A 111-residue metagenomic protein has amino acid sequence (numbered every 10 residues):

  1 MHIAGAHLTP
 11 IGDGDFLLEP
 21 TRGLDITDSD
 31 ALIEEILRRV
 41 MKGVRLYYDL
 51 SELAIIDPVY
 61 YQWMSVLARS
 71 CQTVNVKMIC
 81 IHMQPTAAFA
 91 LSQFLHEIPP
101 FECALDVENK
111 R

Functional and structural regions predicted by a protein language model:
M1-I33: STAS-typified acidic loop motif
I11, M41-G43: Short loop/turn elements that form and flank the Walker-type P-loop nucleotide-binding site in RecA-like NTPase cores
E34-L37, M41: Alpha-helical adaptor scaffolds
L37, K110-R111: Short amphipathic alpha-helix with an adjacent loop that forms part of the alpha/beta core around
G43-V44, L50-E97: Amphipathic alpha-helical interaction surfaces in cytosolic regulatory modules
P99-K110: Short acidic-hydrophobic, aromatic-tinged amphipathic segments that line or gate anion-handling sites
